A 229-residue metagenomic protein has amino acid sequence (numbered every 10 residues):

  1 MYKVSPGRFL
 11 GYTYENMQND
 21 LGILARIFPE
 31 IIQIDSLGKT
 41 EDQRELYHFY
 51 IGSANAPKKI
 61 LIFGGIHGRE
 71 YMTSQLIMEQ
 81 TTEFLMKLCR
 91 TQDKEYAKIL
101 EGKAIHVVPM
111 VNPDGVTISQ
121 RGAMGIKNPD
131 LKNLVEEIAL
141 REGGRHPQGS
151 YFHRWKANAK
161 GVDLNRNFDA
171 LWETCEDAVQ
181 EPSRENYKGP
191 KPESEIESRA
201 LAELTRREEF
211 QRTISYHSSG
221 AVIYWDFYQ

Functional and structural regions predicted by a protein language model:
M1-E45: Short glycine- and acidic-rich boundary segments immediately preceding or forming the N-terminal edge of structured
V4-Y12, I66-H67, E185-K191: Second-shell loop/turn segments in exported
R44, S53-K59: Proline/glycine-enriched tight loop/beta-turn segments at coil->beta junctions that connect or precede beta-strands
H48-Y50: Short, well-ordered beta-strand micro-motif
G52, I66, F168-A170: Short glycine-enriched loops at secondary-structure junctions
P57, Y71-Q75, E79-Q229: Active-site/substrate-binding loop(s) of hydrolase catalytic cores
K58-H67: Short beta-strand element of the alpha/beta-hydrolase
